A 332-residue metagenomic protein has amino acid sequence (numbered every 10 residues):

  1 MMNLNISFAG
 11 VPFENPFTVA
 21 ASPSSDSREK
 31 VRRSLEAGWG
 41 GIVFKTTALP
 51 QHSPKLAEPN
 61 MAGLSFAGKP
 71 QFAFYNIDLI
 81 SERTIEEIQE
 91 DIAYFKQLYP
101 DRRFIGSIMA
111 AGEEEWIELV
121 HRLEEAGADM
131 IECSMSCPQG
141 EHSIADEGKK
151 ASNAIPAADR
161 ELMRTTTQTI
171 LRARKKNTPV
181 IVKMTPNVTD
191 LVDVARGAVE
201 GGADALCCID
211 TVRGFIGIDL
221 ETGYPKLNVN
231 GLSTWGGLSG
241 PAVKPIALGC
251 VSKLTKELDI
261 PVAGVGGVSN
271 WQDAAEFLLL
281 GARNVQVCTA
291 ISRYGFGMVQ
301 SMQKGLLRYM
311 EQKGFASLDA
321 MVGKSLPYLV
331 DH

Functional and structural regions predicted by a protein language model:
M1-F104, A110-E114, M302: N-terminal capping/small domains of soluble enzymes
S22-S27, A110-E113, P186-D190, V268 (+1 more regions): Short beta->alpha connector loops
P23, A48, C137, V212 (+1 more regions): Flexible, active-site-proximal loop/turn residues at the rims of small-molecule/cofactor binding pockets and catalytic
R32-A37, G41, A111-A263, W271-V285 (+1 more regions): Alpha/beta enzyme core
K45-T46, G266, C288-T289: Short beta->alpha connector loops at strand-helix junctions that form conserved, small/polar/Pro-enriched
Q51-A67, G217-W235, L278, A290-F315: C-terminal helical cap(s) of enzyme catalytic domains, especially alpha/beta-barrels
L64-Q71, K244, K304-H332: Extended, intrinsically disordered, low-complexity segments
